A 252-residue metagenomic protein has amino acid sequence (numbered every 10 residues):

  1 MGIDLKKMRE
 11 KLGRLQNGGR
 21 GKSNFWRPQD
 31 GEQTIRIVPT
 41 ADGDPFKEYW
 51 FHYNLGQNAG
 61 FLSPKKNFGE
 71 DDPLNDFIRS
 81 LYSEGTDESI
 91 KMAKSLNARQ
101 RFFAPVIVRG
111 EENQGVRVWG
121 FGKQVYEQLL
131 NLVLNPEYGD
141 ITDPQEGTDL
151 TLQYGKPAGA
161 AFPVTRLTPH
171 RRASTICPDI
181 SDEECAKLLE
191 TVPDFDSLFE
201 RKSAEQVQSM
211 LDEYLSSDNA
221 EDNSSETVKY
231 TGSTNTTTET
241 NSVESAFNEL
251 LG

Functional and structural regions predicted by a protein language model:
M1-D140, R201, E205: OB-fold ssDNA-binding interfaces and closely related basic DNA-contact patches used across DNA replication/repair
K11, M210-Y214, A246: Charge-rich, solvent-exposed alpha-helical interaction surfaces
G13-S23, N219-S242: Intrinsic-disorder/low-complexity linker and hinge segments
D72, D149, A246-F247: A residue-level signal for conserved active-site and pocket-lining positions in enzyme catalytic cores
D76, N235-G252: Short acidic, low-complexity intrinsically disordered linear motifs used for protein-protein interactions
R109-K229: Compact mixed alphabeta submodule
